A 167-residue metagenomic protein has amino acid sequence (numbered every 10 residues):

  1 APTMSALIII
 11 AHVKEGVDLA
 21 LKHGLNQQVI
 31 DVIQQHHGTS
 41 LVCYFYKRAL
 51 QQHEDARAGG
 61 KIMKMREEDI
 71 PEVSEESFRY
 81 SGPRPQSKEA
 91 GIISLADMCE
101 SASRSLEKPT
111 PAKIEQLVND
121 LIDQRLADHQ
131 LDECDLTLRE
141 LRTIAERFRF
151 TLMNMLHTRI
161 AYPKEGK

Functional and structural regions predicted by a protein language model:
A1-P2: Cytosolic, membrane-proximal regulatory domains of ion/volume homeostasis and mechanosensation machinery
S5-A6: Membrane-proximal, non-transmembrane interface segments of integral membrane proteins
I9-D18, K22-K167: Terminal helices and disordered tails flanking the catalytic cores of nucleotide-processing hydrolases
